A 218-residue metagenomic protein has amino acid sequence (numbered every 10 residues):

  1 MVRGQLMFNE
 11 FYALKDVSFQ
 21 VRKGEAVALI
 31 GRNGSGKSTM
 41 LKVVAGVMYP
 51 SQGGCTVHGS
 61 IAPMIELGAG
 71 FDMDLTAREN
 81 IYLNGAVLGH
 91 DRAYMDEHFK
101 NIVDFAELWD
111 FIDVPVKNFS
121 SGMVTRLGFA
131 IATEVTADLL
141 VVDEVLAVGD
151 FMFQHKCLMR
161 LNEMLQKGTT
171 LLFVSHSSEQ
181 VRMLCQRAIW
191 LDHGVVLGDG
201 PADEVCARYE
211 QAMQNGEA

Functional and structural regions predicted by a protein language model:
M1-K15, A202-E217: Pre-NBD coupling/linker segments of ABC/ABC-like ATPases
M1-V2, Y82, Y94-F111: Conserved ABC ATPase "signature" region
I30-R32: The feature captures the beta-strand-to-loop junction immediately N-terminal to the Walker
S175-H176: H-loop/switch region of ABC-family ATPase nucleotide-binding domains
M183-W190: Conserved catalytic segment of ABC-fold P-loop ATPases
H193-G194, Y209: Conserved ABC ATPase "signature" C-loop
